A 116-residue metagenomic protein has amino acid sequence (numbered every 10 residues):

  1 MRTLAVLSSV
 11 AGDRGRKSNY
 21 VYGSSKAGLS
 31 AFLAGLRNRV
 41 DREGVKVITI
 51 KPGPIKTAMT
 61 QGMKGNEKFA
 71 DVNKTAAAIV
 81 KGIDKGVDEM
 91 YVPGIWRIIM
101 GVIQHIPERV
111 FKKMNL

Functional and structural regions predicted by a protein language model:
T3, K46-I48: Structural signature of beta-strand start/N-cap positions in the alpha/beta core of ABC transporter nucleotide-binding
V6: Rossmann-fold scaffold of SDR-type NAD(P)-dependent oxidoreductases
S9: Residue(s) in the substrate-gating loop at a strand-loop-helix junction that position the organic substrate next
R14, G35-K46: Active-site-adjacent segment of SDR/Rossmann-fold oxidoreductases
R14-Y20: Active-site loop immediately N-terminal to the catalytic Tyr-X3-Lys motif of short-chain dehydrogenase/reductase
S25: Active-site helix of classical SDR
T49, K64-G101: C-terminal helical subdomain
P52-G62: Short, flexible catalytic-loop segment of classical short-chain dehydrogenase/reductase
